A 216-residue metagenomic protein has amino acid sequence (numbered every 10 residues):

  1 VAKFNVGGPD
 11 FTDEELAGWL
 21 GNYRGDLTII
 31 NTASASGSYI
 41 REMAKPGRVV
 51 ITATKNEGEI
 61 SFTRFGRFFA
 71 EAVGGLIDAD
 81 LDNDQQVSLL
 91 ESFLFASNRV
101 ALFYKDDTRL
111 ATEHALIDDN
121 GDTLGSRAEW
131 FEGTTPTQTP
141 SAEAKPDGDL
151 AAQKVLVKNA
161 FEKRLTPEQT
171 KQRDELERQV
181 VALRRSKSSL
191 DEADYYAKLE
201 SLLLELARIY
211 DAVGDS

Functional and structural regions predicted by a protein language model:
V1-N22: A short, glycine/acidic-enriched catalytic loop
A2-G7, A53-E59, A79-N83, E162-T170 (+1 more regions): Second-shell loop/turn segments in exported
G8-P9, T28-T32, F161-E162: A short linear-motif detector with a strong N-terminal bias
D13-L20, S36, R48, F62-A70 (+5 more regions): Extracytoplasmic/secreted envelope proteins and their assembly/folding machinery, especially bacterial periplasmic
W19-D26, E42, E71-A79, F95-D106 (+3 more regions): Structured segments of extracytoplasmic/periplasmic soluble domains in secreted or envelope-associated proteins
L27-R127: Active-site-proximal C-terminal subdomain of hydrolase catalytic domains
R109-S216: Disordered regulatory segments flanking catalytic cores
